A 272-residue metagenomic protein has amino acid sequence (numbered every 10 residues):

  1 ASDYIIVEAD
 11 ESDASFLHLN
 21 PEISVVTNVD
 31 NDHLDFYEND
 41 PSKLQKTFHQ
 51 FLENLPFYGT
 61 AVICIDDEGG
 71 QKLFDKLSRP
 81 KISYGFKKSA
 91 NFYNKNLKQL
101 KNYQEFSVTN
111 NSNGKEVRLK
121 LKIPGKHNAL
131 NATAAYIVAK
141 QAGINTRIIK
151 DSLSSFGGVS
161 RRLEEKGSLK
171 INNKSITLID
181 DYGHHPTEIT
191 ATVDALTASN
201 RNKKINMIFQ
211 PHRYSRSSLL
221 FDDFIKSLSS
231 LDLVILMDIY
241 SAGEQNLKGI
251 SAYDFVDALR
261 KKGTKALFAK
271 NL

Functional and structural regions predicted by a protein language model:
V7: Phosphate-centric recognition/catalysis
D13-N20, H185-A195: Switch II of P-loop NTPase G domains
H18-N20, F51-F57, K76-L77, S199-N200 (+1 more regions): Short, conserved loop/helix-junction motifs that constitute active-site signature segments in enzyme catalytic cores
V25-T177, N202, Y253-K265: Acidic, Mg2+-coordinating active-site environments of NTP-dependent enzymes
C64, F86, Q210-H212, I239 (+1 more regions): Cofactor-binding loop segments of dinucleotide-utilizing enzymes, especially the Rossmann-like FAD- and NAD(P)+-binding
V159, T187, D194-K262: Active-site beta-alpha connecting loops in nucleotide-dependent enzymes
K265-L272: Short acidic-hydrophobic, aromatic-tinged amphipathic segments that line or gate anion-handling sites
